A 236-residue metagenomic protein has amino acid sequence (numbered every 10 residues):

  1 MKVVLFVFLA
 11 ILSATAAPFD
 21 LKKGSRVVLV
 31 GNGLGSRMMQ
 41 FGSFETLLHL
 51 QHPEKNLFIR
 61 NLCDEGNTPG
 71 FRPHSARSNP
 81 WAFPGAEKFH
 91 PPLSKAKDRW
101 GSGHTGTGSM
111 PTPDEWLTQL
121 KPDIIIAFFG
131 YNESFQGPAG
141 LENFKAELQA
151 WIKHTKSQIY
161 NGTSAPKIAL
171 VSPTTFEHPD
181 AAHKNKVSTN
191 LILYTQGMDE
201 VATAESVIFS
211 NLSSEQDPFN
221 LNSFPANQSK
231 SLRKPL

Functional and structural regions predicted by a protein language model:
V3-L12: Sec-dependent N-terminal signal peptides
A14-P18: Boundary at the C-terminal end of the N-terminal hydrophobic targeting segment
D20-K23, M38, G42-R60, N67-S75 (+1 more regions): Alpha-helical cap/lid subdomain in secreted, periplasmic, or secretory-pathway luminal O-acyl-processing enzymes
V28-V30: Conserved beta-strand elements of the Class I
G35: Short active-site segment of divalent metal-dependent hydrolases/proteases that encodes the spacing between
